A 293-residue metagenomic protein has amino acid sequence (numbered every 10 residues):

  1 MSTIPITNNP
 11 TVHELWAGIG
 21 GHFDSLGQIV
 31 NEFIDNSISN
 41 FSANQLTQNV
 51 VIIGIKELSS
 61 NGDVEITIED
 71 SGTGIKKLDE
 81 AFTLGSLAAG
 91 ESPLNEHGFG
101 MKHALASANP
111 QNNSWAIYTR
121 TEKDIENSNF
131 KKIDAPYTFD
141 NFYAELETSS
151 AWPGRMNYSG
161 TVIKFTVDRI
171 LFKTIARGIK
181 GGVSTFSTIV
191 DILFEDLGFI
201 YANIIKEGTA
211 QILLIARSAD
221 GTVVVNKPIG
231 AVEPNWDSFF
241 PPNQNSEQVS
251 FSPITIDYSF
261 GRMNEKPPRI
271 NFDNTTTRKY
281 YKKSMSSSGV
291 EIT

Functional and structural regions predicted by a protein language model:
M1-Q48, I55-E57, K77-F82: Bergerat-fold GHKL ATPase/HATPase_c domain
F33, D70, Y118-T121: Glycine-rich, histidine-containing beta strand-loop boundary motifs that form or position
Q45-G54, T209-A216: Short, glycine/acidic-rich hinge or "gate" loops at secondary-structure transitions that mediate conformational
V50-I52, D63-T67, G160-K164: Intrinsic-disorder/low-complexity, polar/charged segments enriched in Ser/Thr/Lys/Arg/Asp/Glu/Gln
G54-K56, I117-Y118: Solvent-exposed beta-strand sheet faces enriched in polar/charged residues
G62-S92: Glycine-rich/acidic phosphate-handling loop/turn and adjacent ATP-lid/helix of nucleotide-binding kinase/ATPase domains
G90-P228, P234: GHKL-type ATPase core
F130-K132, Q211-T293: GHKL/Bergerat-fold ATPase module in large chromosome/replication-associated machines
